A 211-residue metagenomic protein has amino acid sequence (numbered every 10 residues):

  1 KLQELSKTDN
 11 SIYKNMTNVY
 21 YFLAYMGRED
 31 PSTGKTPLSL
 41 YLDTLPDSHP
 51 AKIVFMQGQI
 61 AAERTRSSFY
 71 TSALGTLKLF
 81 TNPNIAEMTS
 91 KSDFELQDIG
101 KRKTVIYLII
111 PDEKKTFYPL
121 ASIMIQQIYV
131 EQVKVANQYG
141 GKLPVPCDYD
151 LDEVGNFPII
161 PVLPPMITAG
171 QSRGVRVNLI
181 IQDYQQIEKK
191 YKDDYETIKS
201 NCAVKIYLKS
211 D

Functional and structural regions predicted by a protein language model:
K1-V175, K190: P-loop NTPase motor domains
I167-D211: Conserved ATP-driven motor cores of ASCE-family P-loop NTPases powering translocation/secretion/packaging/pilus
